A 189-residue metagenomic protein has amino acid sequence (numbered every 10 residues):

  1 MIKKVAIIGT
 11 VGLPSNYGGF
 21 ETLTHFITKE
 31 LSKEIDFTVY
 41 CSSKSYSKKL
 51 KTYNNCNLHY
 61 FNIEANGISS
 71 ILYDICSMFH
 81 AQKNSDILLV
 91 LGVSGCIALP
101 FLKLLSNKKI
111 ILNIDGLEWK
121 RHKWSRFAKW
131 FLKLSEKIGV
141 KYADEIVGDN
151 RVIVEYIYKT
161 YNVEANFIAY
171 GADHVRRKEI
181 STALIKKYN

Functional and structural regions predicted by a protein language model:
I2-K3, T10-N16, K29-N66, V152-T160: N-terminal strand-loop element at the rim of the active site of nucleotide-sugar-dependent glycosyltransferases
G19-L31, S77: Short amphipathic alpha-helix
F20-L23, Y40-S42, V90-G92, G148-N150 (+1 more regions): Replace "coordinates the UDP/GDP/TDP-sugar" with "coordinates nucleotide-activated sugar donors
Y53-F79, R121-A128: A short, charged, and often flexible helix/loop element on the N-terminal side of the glycosyltransferase catalytic
S69-Q82, D86-D115, W119: An aromatic- and histidine-rich active-site surface loop
F79-Q82, A128-I146: Membrane-proximal helix-turn-helix segments that form the acceptor-binding/catalytic region of lipid-linked
I153-H174: Helix-loop-beta element that forms the nucleotide-linked donor phosphate-binding surface in glycosyltransferases
G171-K187: Acidic anion/phosphate-binding donor-loop and adjacent secondary structure in glycosyltransferase catalytic cores
